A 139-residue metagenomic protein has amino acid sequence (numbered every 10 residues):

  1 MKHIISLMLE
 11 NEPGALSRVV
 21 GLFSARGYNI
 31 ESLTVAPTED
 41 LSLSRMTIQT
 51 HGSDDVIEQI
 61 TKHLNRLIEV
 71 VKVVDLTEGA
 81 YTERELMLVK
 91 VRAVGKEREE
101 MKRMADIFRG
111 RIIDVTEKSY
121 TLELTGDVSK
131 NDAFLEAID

Functional and structural regions predicted by a protein language model:
M1-D139: A conserved regulatory-domain signal marking ACT and ACT-like small-molecule sensing domains and adjacent regulatory
